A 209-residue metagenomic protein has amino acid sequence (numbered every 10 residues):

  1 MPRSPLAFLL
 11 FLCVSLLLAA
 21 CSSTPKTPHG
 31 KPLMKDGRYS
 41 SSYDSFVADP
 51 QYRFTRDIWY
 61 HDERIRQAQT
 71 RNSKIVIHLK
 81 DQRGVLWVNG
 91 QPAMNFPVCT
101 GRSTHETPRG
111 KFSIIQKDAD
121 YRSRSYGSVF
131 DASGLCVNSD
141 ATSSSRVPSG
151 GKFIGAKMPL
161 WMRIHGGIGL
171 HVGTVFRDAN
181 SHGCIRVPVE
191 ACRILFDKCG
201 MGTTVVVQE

Functional and structural regions predicted by a protein language model:
P2-E209: N-terminal pre-domains immediately preceding structured catalytic cores
